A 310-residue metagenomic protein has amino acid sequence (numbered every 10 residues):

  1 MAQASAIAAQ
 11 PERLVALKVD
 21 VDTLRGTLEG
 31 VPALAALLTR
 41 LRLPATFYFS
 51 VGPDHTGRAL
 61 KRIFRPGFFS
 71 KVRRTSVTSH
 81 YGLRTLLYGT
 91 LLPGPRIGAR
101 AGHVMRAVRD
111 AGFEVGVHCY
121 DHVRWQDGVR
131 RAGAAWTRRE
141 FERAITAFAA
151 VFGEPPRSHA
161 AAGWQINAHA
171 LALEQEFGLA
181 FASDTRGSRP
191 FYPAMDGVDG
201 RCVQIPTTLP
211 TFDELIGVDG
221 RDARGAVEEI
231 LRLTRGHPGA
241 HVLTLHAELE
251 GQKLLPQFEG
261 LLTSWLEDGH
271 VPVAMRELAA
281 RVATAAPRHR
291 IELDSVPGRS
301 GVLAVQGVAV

Functional and structural regions predicted by a protein language model:
M1-S158, G163-V203, A223-L243, E250-V310: Catalytic alpha-helical scaffold of carbohydrate-active enzymes acting on polysaccharides/glycoconjugates
Q204-V218: Positively charged, amphipathic and often flexible ligand-engagement surfaces
P210, E248-G251: Short Gly/Pro-enriched loop/turn and capping motifs at secondary-structure junctions
